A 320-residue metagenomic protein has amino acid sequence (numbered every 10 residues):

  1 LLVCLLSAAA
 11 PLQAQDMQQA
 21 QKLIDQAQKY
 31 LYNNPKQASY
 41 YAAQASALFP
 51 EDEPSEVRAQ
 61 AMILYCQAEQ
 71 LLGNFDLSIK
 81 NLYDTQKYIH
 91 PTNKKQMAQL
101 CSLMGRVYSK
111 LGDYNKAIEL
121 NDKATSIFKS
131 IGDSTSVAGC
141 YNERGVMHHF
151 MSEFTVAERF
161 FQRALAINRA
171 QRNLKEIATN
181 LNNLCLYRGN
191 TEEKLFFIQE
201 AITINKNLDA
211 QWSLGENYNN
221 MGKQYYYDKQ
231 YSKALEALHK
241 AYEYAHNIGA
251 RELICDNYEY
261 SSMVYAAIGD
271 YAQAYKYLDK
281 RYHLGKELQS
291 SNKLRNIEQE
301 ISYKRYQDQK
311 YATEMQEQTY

Functional and structural regions predicted by a protein language model:
L12-Q60: N-terminal leader/linker segments that initiate helical-solenoid repeat arrays
D16-D25, K29, K36, L195 (+3 more regions): Hydrophobic positions within repeat-based interaction scaffolds
I24, Q28-L31, Q60-L71, Q96-K110 (+4 more regions): Conserved alpha-helical positions within TPR/SEL1-like repeat arrays
N33, G73, G112, S152 (+4 more regions): Residue-level detector of the short coil/turn that links helix A to helix B within each tetratricopeptide repeat
A42, F49-P50, E69, Y88-H90 (+9 more regions): Eukaryotic all-alpha helical interaction scaffolds
E51-P54, H90-N93, K129-D133, I167-N173 (+3 more regions): Short coil/turn linkers that connect adjacent helices within long alpha-helical scaffolds, especially alpha-solenoid
